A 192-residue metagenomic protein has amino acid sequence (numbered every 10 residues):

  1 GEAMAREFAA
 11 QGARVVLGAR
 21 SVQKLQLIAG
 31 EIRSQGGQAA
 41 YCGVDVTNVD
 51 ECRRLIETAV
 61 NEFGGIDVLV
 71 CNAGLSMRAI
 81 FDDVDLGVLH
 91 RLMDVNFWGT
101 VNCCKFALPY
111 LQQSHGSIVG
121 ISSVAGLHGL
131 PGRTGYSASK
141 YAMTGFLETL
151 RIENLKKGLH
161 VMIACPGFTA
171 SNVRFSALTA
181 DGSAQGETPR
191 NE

Functional and structural regions predicted by a protein language model:
G1-V16: Canonical Rossmann dinucleotide-binding motif of NAD(H)/NADP(H)-dependent dehydrogenases/reductases, specifically
V22, G43-R54, L86: The beta1-alpha1 cofactor-binding region of Rossmann-like NAD(H)/NADP(H)-dependent oxidoreductases
Q35-Q38, T58-L69, M77: A glycine-rich helix->loop->beta "capping" turn within Rossmann-like NAD(P)(H)-dependent oxidoreductase domains
C52, I80-F81, D85-R91: Substrate-binding pocket helix/loop in short-chain dehydrogenase/reductase
C104, S139: Active-site helix of classical SDR
S123: Residue(s) in the substrate-gating loop at a strand-loop-helix junction that position the organic substrate next
K156-E192: SDR active-site lid
